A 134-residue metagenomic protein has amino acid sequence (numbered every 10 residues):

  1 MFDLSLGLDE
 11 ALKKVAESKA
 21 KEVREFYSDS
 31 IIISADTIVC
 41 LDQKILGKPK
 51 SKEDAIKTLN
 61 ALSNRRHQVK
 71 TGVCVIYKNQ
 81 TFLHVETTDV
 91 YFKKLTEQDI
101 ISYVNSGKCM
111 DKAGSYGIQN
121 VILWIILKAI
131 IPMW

Functional and structural regions predicted by a protein language model:
M1-I31, K44-I45, Q98, S106: N-terminal polybasic phosphate/anion-binding patch
L4, A11, T37-H67, F92-K94: Active-site-adjacent loop/tail segments of enzyme domains
A16, D36, A55, V73 (+1 more regions): Residue-level signal for inorganic ion chemistry
T37-V39, V69-I76, Y116-G117: Short beta-strand scaffold segments in enzyme catalytic cores
I38-C40, N79-E86, W124-A129: Acidic/polar active-site rim loop that often engages polyanionic ligands
D54-N60, T71-V90: Anionic-ligand binding region
R65, T87-W134: GST superfamily/GST-like fold recognition
